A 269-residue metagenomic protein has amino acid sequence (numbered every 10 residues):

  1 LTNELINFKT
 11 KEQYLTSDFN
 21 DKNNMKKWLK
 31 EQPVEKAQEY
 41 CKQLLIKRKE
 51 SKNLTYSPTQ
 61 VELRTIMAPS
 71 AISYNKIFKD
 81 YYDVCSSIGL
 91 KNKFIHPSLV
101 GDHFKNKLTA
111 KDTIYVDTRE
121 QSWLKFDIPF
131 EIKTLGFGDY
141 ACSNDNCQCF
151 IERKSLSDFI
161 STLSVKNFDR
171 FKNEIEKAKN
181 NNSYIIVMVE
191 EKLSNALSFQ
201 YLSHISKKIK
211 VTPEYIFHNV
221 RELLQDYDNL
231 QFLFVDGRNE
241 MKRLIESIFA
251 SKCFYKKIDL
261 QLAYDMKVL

Functional and structural regions predicted by a protein language model:
L1-L99: Functional cation/ligand-contacting sites centered on basic and imidazole/sulfhydryl donors
L1-T16, N20, N24-W28, K93-C147 (+1 more regions): Non-catalytic C-terminal interaction segments of nucleic acid-processing enzymes
A68, G89, S155-L156, S183: Residue-level marker of positions within ordered structural domains that often coincide with functionally constrained
C149-S155: Conserved catalytic cores of phosphodiester-cleaving nucleases, focusing on short active-site segments
